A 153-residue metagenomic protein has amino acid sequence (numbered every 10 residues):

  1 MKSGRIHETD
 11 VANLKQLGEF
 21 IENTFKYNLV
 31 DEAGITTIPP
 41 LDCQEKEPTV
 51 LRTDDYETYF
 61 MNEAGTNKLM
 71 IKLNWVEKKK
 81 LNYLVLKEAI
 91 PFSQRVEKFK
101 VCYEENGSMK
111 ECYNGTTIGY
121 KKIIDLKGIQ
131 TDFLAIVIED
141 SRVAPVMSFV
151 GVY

Functional and structural regions predicted by a protein language model:
M1-A12: Aromatic/acidic polysaccharide-binding cleft in carbohydrate-active enzymes
G4, N74, D140: Short, flexible active-site loop motifs that bind/organize anionic cofactors or intermediates
D10, D31, D42, D54-D55 (+3 more regions): Acidic-enriched, low-complexity/disordered segments with a strong bias for Aspartate over Glutamate
K15-K79, K87-K98, F149-Y153: Disordered, acidic Ser/Thr/Pro-rich linker "stalks" and the adjacent N-terminal cap of the next globular domain
A64-K68, K79, I90-Y153: Trp- and acidic/polar-enriched beta-sheet ligand-binding modules for extracellular glycan and matrix recognition
